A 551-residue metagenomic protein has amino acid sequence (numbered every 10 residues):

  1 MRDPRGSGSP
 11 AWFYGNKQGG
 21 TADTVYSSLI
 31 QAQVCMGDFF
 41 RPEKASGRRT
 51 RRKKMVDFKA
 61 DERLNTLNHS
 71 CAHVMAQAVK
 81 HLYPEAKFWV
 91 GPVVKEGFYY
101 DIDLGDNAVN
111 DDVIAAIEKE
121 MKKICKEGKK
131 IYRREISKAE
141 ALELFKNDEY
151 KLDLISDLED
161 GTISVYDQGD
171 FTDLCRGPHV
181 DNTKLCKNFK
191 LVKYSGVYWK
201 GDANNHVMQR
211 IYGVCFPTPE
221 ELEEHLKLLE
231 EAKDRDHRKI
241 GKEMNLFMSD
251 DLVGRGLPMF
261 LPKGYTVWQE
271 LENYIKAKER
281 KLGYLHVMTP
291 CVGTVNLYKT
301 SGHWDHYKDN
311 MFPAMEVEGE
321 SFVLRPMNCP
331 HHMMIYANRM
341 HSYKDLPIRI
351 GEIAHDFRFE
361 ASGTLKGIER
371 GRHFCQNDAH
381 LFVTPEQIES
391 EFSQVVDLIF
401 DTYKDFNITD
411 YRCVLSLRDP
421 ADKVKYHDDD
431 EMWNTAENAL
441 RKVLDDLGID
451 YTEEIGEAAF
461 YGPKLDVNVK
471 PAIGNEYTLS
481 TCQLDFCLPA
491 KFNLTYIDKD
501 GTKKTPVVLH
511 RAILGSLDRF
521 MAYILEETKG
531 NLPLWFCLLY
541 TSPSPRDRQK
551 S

Functional and structural regions predicted by a protein language model:
R2-R5, R41, R48-R52, R548: Basic polycationic patches enriched in arginine
K53-T66, A78, Y83, K87-V93 (+3 more regions): Auxiliary tRNA-acceptor-end handling modules of aminoacyl-tRNA synthetases
V109-I117, G161-T172, P178, G264-C537: Structured aminoacyl-transfer and RNA-binding surfaces used for tRNA recognition/handling in the translation apparatus
Y540-D547: Conserved small/polar residues in nucleotide/adenosyl-binding loops
